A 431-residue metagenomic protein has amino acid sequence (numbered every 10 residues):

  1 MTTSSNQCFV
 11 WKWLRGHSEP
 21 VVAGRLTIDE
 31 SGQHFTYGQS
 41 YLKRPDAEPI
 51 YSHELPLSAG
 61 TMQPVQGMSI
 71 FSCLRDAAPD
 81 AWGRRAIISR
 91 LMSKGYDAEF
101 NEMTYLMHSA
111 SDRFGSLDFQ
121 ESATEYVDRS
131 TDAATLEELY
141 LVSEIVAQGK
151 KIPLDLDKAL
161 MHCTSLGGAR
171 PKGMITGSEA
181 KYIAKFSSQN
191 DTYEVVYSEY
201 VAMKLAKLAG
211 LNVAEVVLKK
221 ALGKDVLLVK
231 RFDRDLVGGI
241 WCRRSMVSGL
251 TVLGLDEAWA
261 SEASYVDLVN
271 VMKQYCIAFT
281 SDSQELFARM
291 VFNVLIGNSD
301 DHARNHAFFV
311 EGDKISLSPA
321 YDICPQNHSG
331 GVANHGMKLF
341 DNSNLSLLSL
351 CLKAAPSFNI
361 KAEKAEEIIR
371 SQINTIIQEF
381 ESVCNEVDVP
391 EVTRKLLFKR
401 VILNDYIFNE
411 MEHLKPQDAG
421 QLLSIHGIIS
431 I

Functional and structural regions predicted by a protein language model:
M1-A303, A307-I431: Phosphate/dinucleotide-binding and metal-coordinating scaffold of catalytic cores in nucleotide-dependent enzymes
